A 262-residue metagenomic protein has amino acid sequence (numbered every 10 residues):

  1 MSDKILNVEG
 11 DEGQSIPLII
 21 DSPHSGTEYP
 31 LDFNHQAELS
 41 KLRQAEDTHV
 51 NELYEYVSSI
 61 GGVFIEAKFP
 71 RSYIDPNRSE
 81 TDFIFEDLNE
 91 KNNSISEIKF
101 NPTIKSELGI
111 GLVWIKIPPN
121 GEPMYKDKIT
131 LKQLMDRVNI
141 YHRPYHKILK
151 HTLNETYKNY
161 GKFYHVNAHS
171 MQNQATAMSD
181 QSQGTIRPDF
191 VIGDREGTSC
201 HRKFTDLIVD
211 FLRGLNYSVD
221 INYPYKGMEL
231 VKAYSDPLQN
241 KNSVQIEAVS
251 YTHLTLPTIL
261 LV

Functional and structural regions predicted by a protein language model:
S2-I104, M124, K128-L131: Active-site loop/lid in soluble adenylation, ligation, and acyl-transfer enzymes
I16-P23, G111-Y125, K241-A248: Short coil-to-beta-strand
I19, T27-E28, F69, S79-K116 (+1 more regions): Active-site microenvironments of hydrolase-like enzyme catalytic domains
E38-S40, K126-Y141, F190-S199: Short histidine-centered catalytic/ligand-binding loop motif
S106-L153: Internal, conserved structured core segments that host functional sites
P144-Y251: Catalytic cores of processing enzymes, dominated by hydrolases/peptidases, characterized by acidic/His-rich
T252-T258: Conserved small/polar residues in nucleotide/adenosyl-binding loops
